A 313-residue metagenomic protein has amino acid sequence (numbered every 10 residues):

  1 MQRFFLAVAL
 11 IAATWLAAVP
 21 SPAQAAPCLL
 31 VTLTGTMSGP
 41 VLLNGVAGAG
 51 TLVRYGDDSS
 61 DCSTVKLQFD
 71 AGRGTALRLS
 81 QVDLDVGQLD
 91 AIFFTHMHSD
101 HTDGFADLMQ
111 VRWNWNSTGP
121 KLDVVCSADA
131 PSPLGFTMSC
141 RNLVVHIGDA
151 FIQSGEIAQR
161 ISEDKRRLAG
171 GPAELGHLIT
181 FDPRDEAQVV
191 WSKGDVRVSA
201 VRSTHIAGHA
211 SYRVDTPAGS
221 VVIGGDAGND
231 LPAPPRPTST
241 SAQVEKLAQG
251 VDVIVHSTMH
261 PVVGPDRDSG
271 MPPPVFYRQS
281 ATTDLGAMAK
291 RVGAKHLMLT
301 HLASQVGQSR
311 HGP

Functional and structural regions predicted by a protein language model:
M1-F4: Positively charged n-region of N-terminal signal peptides that target proteins for export
A7-A17: Bacterial N-terminal signal peptides
I11, S59, Q88, D268-S269: General secondary-structure edge motif
W15-A18, L231-A233: Intrinsically disordered and other compositionally biased segments
Q24-V221, H311-P313: Binuclear metal-dependent hydrolase catalytic cores
A71-G72, G225-N229: Switch II (G3) loop of P-loop NTPases
A207, A218-S220, G228-P313: Cap/insert and terminal regions of metallo-dependent hydrolase folds
